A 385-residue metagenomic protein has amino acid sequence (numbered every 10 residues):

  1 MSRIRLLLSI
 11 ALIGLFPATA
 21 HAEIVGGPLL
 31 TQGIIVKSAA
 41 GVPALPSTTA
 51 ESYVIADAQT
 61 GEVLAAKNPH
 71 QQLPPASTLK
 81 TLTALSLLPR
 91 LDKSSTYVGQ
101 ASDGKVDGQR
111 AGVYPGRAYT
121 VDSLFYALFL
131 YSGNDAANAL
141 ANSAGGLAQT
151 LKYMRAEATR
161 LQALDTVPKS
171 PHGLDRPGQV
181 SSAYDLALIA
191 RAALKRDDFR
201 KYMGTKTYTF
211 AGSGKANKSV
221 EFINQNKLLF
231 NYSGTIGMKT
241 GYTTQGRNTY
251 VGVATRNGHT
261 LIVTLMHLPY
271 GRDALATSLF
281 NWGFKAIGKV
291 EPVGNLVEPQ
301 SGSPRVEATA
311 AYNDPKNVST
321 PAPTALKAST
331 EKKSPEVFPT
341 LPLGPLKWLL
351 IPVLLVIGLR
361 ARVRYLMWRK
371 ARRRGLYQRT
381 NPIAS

Functional and structural regions predicted by a protein language model:
M1-V25, L346-R364: Secretory targeting and sorting signals
S2, G14, H21-D197, K201: Active-site-adjacent loops and short helices of periplasmic peptidoglycan-processing enzymes
S2-G14, L30-G33, M367-Q378: Charged, low-complexity, intrinsically disordered terminal regions
L164-V167, P171, D175-S385: Domain-terminus/edge residues, biased toward the C-terminal soluble/receptor-binding domains of extracytoplasmic
